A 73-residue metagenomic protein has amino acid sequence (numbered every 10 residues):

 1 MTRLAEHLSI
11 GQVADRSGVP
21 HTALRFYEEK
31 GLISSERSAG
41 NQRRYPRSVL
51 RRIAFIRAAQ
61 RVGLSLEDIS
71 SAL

Functional and structural regions predicted by a protein language model:
M1-A72: Basic helix-turn-helix/winged-helix DNA-binding cores and closely related short helical interaction motifs
